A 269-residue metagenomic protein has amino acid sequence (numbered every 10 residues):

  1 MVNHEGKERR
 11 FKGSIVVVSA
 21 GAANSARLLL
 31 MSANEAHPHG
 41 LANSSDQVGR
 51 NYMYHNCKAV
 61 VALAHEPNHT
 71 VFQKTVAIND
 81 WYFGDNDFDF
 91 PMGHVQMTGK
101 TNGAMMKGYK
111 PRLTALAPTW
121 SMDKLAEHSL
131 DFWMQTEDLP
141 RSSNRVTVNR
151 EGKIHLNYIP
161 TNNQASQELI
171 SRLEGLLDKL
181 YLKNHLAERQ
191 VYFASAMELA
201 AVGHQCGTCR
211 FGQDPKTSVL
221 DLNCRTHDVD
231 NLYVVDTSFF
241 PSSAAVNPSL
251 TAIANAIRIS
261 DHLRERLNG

Functional and structural regions predicted by a protein language model:
M1-F72, D236, N255, D261-R266: Glycine-rich loop(s) and the adjacent beta-strand/alpha-helix scaffold that form part
N3-H4, N149-K153, K179, P215: Short acidic-glycine loop/turn motifs at beta-strand connectors
G6-E8, G152, C224: Detector for glycine-centered tight turns/loop "hinges" at secondary-structure junctions
E8, N24-R27, A36, H69-T70 (+5 more regions): Flexible loop/turn segments at secondary-structure boundaries
S45-P160, Q205, H227, V234-P241: FAD cofactor-binding and catalytic pocket of flavoenzymes
W133-T136, N149, S171, G175 (+2 more regions): Rossmann-like nucleotide/phosphate-binding core characteristic of flavoprotein oxidoreductases
T161, A165-S243, S249: A glycine-rich dinucleotide-binding beta-alpha-beta segment and adjacent secondary-structure elements that constitute
S242-L263: A conserved FAD-binding loop/helix module that cradles the flavin
